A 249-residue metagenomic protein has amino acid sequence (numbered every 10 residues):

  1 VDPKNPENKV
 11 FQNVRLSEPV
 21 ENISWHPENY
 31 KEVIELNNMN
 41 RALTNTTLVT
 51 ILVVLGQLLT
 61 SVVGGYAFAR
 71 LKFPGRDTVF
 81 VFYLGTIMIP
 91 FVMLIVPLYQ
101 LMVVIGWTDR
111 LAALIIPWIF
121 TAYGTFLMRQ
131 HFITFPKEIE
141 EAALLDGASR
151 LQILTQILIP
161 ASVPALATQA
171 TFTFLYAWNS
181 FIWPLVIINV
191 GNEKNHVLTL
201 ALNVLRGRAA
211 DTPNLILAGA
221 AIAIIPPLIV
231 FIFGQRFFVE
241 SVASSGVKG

Functional and structural regions predicted by a protein language model:
V1-G249: A structural signal for multi-pass alpha-helical bundles of membrane permease subunits that mediate small-molecule
